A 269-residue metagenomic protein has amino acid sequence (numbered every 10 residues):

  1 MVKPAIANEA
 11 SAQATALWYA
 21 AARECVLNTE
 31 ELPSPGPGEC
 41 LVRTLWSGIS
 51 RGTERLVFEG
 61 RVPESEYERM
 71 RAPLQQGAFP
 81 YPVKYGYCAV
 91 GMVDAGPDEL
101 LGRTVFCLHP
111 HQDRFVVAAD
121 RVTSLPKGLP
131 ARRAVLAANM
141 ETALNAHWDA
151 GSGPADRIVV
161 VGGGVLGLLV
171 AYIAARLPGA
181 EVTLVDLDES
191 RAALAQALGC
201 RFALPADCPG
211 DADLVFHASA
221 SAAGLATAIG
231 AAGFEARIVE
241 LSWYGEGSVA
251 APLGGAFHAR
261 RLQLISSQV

Functional and structural regions predicted by a protein language model:
P33-I49, V57-H109: Glycine-rich beta-strand-centered segment in the early N-terminal region that forms part of a ligand/cofactor-binding
R69, H217-T227: Beta-loop-alpha module in the N-terminal Rossmann-like domain of NAD(P)-dependent dehydrogenases, especially those
F106-A119: A structural motif shared across PLP-dependent enzymes of the aminotransferase-like
L108, F216-S219, L241: Short, well-ordered coil/turn residues at beta-beta hairpins and beta-strand->alpha-helix junctions within
P130-P205: Mid-domain Rossmann-like dinucleotide-binding core that forms the NAD(H)/NADP(H) cofactor-binding site
D188-R191, A222, G245: Helix N-cap at the beta1-alpha1 junction of Rossmann-like dinucleotide-binding domains, i.e., the first residues
D207-V215: A short acidic, Gly/Pro-enriched loop at the edge of an enzyme's catalytic core that lines a small-molecule cofactor
A226-V269: Glycine-rich phosphate-binding loop and adjacent beta-alpha segment of Rossmann(oid) nucleotide-cofactor-binding
